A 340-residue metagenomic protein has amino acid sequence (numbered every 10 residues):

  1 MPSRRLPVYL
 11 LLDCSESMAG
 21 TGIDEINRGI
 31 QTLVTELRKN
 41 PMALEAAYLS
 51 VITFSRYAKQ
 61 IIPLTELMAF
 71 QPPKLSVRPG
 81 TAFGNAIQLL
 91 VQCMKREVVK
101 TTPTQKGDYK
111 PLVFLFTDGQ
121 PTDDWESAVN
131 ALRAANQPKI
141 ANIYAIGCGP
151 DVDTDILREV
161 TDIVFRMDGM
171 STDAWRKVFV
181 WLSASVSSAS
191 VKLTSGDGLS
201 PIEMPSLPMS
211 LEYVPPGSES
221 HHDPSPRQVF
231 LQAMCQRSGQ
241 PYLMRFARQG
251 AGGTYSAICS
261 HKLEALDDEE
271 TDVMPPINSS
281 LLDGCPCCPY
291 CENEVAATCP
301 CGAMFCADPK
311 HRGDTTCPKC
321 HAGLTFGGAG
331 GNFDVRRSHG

Functional and structural regions predicted by a protein language model:
P2-I62, L90, L112-F116: Von Willebrand factor
E16, K59, A69-Y109, T122-D124 (+2 more regions): Von Willebrand factor
P150-P208: Von Willebrand factor A/integrin I-like adhesion domains
Q228-L231, L281-C285, E292-A297, G313: Short metal-coordination and nucleic-acid-contact micro-motifs, chiefly zinc-binding Cys/His arrays
C235-S238, C288-C291, C299-C301, C317-C320: Short cysteine-rich clusters marking metal-coordination/redox-active sites
Q240-L243, N293-A297, M304-D308, T325: Short functional micro-motifs and their immediate structural scaffolds
G250-A251, P276-L282, G302-T316: Short linker/helix segments within small regulatory modules
A251, I258-G284, A322-R336: Short metal-binding segments enriched for Cys and/or His
